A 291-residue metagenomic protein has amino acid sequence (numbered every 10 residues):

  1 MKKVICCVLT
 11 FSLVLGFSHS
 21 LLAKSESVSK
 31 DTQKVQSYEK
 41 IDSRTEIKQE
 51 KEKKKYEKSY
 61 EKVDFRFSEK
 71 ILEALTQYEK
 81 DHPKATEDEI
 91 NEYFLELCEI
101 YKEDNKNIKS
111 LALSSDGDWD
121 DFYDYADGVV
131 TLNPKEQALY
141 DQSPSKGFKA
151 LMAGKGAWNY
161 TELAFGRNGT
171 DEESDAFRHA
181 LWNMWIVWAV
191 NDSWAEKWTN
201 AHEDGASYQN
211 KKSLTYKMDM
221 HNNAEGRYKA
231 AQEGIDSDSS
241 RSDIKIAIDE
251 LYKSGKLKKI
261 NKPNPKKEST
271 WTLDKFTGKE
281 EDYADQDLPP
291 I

Functional and structural regions predicted by a protein language model:
K2-A23: Sec-dependent N-terminal signal peptides of Gram-positive bacterial secreted proteins and lipoproteins
L15, E203-A206: Active-site micro-motifs of SAM-dependent methyltransferase domains
K24-W198, G205-I291: Intrinsically disordered, low-complexity, mixed-charge
